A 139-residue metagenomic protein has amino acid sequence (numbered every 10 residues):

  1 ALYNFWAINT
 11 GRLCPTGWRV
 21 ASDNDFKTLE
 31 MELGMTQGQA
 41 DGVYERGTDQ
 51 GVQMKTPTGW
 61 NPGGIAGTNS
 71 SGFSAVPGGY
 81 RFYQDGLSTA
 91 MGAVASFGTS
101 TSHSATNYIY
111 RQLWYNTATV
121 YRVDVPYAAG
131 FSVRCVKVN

Functional and structural regions predicted by a protein language model:
A1-N139: Conserved positions within compact, well-structured domain cores
